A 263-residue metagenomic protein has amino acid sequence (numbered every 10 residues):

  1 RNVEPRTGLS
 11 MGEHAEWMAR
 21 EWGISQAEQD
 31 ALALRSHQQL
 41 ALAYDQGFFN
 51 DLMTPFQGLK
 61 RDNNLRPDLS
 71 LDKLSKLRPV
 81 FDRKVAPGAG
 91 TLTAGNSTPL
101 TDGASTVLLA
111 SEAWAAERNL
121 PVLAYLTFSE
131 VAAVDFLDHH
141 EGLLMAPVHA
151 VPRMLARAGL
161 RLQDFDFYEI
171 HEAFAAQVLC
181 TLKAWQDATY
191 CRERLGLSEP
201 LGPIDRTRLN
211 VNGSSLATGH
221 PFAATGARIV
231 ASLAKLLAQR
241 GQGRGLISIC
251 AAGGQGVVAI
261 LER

Functional and structural regions predicted by a protein language model:
R1-W17: Flexible glycine-/small-residue-enriched beta->alpha junction loops that bind anionic phosphate/pyrophosphate groups
E13, V134-A217: Active-site pocket-lining segment
A19-F48, T106-A113, L182, H220-Q242 (+1 more regions): Active-site-proximal alpha-helical scaffold in enzymes
R20, D72-H149, R153, R157-A158 (+3 more regions): Condensing-enzyme catalytic core mediating Claisen C-C bond formation in acyl metabolism
S25-A27, V122, R161-Q163: Helix N-cap / loop-to-helix initiation motif
E28-E117, Q186-R208: N-terminal extracellular/periplasmic Venus flytrap/periplasmic-binding protein-like
L120, L137-E141, C180-L182, P221 (+1 more regions): Short acidic, glycine/serine/threonine-rich loops at helix termini
R157, L162, E199-V258: Internal helix-turn-beta structural module
